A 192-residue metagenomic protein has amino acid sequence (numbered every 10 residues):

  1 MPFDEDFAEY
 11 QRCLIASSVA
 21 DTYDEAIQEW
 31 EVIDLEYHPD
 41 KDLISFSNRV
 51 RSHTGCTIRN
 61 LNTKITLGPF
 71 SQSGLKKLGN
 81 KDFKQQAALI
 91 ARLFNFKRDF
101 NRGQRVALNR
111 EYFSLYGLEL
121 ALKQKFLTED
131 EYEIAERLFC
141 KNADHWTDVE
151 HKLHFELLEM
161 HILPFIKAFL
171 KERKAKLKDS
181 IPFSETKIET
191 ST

Functional and structural regions predicted by a protein language model:
M1-G55, N60-I65, K76-T192: Charged, low-complexity intrinsically disordered segments and flexible loops
F70-S71: Zinc-coordinating Cys/His ligand positions in small cysteine/histidine-rich zinc-finger domains
